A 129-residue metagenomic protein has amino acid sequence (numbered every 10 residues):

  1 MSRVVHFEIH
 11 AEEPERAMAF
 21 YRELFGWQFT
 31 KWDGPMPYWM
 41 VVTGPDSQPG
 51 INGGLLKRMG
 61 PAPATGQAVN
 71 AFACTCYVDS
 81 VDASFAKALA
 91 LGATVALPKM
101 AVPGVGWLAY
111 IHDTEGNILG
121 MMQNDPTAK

Functional and structural regions predicted by a protein language model:
M1-A19, A71-C76, Q123-K129: N-terminal beta-strand motif that seeds the catalytic metal site of vicinal oxygen chelate
S2, Q48-G50, Q67-A71: Short connector loops at helix/strand junctions that flank enzyme active sites, especially segments positioning acidic
E8-G50, A90: Core segments of cupin and vicinal oxygen chelate
I9, T30, F85-K129: Vicinal oxygen chelate
Y38, T75, L108-Y110: Short hydrophobic/aromatic beta-strand element in the GNAT-like acyltransferase core that lines or flanks the acyl-donor
R58-P61: N-terminal glycine-rich cofactor-binding segment
P63-T94: Mid-chain, well-packed structural core segment of small domains
